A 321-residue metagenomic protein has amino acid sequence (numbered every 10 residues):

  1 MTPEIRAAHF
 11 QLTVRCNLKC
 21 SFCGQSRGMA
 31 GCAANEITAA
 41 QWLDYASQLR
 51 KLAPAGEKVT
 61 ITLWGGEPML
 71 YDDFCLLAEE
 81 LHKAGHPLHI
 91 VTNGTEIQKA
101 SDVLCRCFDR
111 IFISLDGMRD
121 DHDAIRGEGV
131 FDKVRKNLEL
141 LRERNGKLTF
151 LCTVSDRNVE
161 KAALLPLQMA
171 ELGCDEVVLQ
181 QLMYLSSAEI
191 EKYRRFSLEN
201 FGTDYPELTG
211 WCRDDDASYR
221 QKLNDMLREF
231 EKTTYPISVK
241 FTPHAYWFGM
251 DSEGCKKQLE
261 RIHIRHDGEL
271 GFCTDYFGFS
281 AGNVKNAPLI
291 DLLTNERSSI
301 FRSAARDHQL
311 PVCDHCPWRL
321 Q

Functional and structural regions predicted by a protein language model:
M1-R6, S26, A30, S252 (+1 more regions): Flexible mid-to-C-terminal extensions adjoining Fe-S/redox cofactors in radical SAM and related proteins
M1-V103, C107: Conserved alpha-helical substructure of the radical SAM core
A8, C255-E260: Short loop/turn microsegments at loop-to-beta-strand junctions
R15, K19, G254, V312: The −1 position to Zn-ligating cysteines in a subset of zinc-ribbon hairpins
R27, G65, L115, Q181 (+1 more regions): Residues that line or immediately flank small-molecule/substrate-binding pockets and catalytic motifs
C32, A84, R110, S114 (+4 more regions): Radical SAM enzyme [4Fe-4S]-AdoMet core and its adjacent flexible, acidic and glycine-rich loops/tails across
A46, C75-E79, S101-C105, R135-L138 (+4 more regions): Short amphipathic alpha-helical segments and helix-helix/interface helices
